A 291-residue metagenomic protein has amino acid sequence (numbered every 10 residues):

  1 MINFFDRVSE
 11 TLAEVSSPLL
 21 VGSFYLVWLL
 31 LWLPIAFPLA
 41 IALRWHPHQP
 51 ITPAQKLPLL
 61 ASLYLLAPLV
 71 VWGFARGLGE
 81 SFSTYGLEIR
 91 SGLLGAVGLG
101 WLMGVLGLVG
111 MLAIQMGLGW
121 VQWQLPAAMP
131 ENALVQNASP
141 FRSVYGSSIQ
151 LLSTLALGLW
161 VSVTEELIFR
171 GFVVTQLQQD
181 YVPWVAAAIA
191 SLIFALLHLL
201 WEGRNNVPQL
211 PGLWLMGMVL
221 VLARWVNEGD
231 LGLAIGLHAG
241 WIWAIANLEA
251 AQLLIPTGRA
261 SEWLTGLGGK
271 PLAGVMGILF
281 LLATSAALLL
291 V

Functional and structural regions predicted by a protein language model:
M1-L93, N132-V135, V219, D230-L231 (+1 more regions): N-terminal, membrane-interfacial amphipathic/helix-forming hydrophobic leader that caps and precedes the first
I2-L20, I41-L60, L78-L167, V174-Y181: Juxtamembrane helix-loop-helix connectors linking adjacent transmembrane helices in multi-pass membrane enzymes
G22-S23, L57-A61, V97-L102, L151-L152 (+4 more regions): Hydrophobic alpha-helical transmembrane segments
Y85, E166, L177, H198 (+3 more regions): Divalent metal-coordination and catalytic microenvironments
L108, T154-S162, V182-L199, W214-M218: Small-polar-interrupted transmembrane alpha-helices in polytopic inner-membrane proteins
A127, T164-I189, G203, L222-G229: Membrane-interface helix/loop boundary segments of multi-pass membrane proteins
I193-L200, L237-L253: Kinked, hydrophobic transmembrane alpha-helices enriched for aromatic residues and small/kink-inducing positions
N206-Q209, L213-W243: Active-site/pore-lining binding-face segments in mid-to-C-terminal subdomains
